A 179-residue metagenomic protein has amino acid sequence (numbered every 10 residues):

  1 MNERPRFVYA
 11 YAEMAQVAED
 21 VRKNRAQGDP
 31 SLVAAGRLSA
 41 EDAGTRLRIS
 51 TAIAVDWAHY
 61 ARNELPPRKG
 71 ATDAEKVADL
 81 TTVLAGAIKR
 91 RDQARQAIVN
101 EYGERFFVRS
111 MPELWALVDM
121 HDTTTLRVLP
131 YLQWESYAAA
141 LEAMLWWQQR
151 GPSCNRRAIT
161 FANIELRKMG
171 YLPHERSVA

Functional and structural regions predicted by a protein language model:
M1, Y60-A61, L65, H174-A179: Short intrinsically disordered terminal tails
R4-A12, H59-Y60, S136-A138, A143 (+1 more regions): Surface-exposed, interaction-prone regions with an acidic/low-complexity signature
R4-F7, Y11, A43-R46, D73 (+2 more regions): Amphipathic alpha-helical coiled-coil segments and their boundaries
V8, A12, V17-R62: N-terminal interaction modules that seed assembly of large macromolecular complexes
A40-R48, Y131-E135, I159: Short, charged, amphipathic alpha-helical segments
S50-L65, A140-G151: Amphipathic alpha-helical coiled-coil segments
W57-L126, Y131: Long, charge-patterned amphipathic interaction tracts in eukaryotic proteins
A138-A179: Glycine-rich, aromatic-bearing surface loops/beta-hairpins
